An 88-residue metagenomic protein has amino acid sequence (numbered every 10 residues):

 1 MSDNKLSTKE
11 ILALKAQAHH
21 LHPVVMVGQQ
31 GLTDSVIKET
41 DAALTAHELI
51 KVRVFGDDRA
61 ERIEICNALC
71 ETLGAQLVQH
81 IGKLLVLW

Functional and structural regions predicted by a protein language model:
S2-W88: Positively charged, polar, low-complexity stretches
